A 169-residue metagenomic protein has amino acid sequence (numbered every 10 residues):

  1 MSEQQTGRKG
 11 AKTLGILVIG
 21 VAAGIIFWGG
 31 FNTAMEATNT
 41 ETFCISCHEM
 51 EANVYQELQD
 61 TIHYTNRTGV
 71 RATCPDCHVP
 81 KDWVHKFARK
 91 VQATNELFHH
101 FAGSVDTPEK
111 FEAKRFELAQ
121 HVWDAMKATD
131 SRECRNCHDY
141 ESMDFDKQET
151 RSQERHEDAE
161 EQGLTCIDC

Functional and structural regions predicted by a protein language model:
S2-D168: Short sequence/structural segments immediately N-terminal
